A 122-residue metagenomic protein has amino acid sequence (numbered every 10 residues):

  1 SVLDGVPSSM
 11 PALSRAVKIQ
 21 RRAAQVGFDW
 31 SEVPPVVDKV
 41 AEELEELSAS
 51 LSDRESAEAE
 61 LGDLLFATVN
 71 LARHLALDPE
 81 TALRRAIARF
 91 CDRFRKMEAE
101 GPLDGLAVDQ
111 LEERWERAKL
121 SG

Functional and structural regions predicted by a protein language model:
S1-L61, L65-G122: Flexible "arm" and connector segments at domain edges
